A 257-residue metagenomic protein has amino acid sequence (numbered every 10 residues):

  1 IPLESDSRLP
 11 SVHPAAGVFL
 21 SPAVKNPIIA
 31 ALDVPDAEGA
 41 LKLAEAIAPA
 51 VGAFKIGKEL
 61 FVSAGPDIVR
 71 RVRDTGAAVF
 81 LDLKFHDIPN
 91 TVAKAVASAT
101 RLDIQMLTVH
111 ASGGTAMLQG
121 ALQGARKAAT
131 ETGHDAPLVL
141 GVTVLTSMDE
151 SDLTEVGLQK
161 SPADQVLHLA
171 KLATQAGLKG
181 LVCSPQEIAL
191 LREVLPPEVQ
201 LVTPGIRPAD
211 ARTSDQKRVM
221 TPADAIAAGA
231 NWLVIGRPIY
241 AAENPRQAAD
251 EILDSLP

Functional and structural regions predicted by a protein language model:
R8-P10: Short, often N-terminal, low-complexity regions that either remain intrinsically disordered or form a short helix
N26-A37, D82-P89, E150-D164, R207-V219: Active-site mouth loops of central-metabolism enzymes
N26-L32, F54-I56, V79-L83, L107-V109 (+4 more regions): Hydrophobic faces of well-ordered beta-strands that scaffold small-molecule active sites in alpha/beta enzyme cores
P66, S184-A228: A C-terminal functional module that forms or caps the active site or interfaces directly with catalytic machinery
D67-F80, Q123-D135, V139-L140, L191-P208 (+1 more regions): Alpha-helix-loop-beta-strand connector modules within alpha/beta enzyme cores
T91-A97, L102-K179, E187, E198 (+1 more regions): Conserved anion-binding
I104-G114, P208, P222, I226-A248: Glycine-rich phosphate-binding active-site loops on the catalytic face of alpha/beta enzymes
L118-L122, I239-P257: C-terminal helical cap(s) of enzyme catalytic domains, especially alpha/beta-barrels
